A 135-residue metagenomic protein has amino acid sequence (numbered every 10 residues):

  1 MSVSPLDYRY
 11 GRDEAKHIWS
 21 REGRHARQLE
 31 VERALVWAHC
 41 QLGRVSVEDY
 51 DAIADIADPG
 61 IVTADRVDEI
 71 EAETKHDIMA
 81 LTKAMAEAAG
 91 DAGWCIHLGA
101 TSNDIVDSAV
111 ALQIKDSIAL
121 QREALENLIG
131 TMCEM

Functional and structural regions predicted by a protein language model:
M1-M135: A helix-coil-helix interface module used to build multimeric assemblies and to scaffold catalytic/cofactor sites
